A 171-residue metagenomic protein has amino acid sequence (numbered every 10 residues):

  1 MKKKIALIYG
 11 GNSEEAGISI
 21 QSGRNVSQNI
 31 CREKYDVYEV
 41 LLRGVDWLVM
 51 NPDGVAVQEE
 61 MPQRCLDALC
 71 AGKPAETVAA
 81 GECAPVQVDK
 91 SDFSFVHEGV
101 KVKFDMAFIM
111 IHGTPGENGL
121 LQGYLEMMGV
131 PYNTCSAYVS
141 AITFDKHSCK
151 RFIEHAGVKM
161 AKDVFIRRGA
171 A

Functional and structural regions predicted by a protein language model:
M1-Y138, I142-F144, S148, F152-H155 (+1 more regions): ATP-binding N-terminal substructure of ATP-dependent carboxylate-amine bond-forming enzymes
V158-M160: Short, basic/glycine-rich phosphate-binding loops at helix/coil junctions that contact nucleotide phosphates
